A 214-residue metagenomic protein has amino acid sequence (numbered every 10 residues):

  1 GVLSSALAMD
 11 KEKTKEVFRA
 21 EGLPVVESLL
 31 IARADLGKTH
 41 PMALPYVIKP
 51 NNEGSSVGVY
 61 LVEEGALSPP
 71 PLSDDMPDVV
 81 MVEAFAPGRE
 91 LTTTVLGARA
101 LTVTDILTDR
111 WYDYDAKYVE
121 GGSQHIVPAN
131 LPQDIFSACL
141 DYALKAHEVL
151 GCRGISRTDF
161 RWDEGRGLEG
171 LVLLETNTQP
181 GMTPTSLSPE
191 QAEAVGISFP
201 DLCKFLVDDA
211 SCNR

Functional and structural regions predicted by a protein language model:
G1-A6, L173: Short, acidic/small-residue loops that bind anionic groups at enzyme active sites
S5-G88: Active-site nucleotide/adenylate-binding loops and adjacent lid/helix of ATP-dependent enzymes
R19-G22, Q133-R214: ATP-dependent carboxylate activation and anion-phosphoryl transfer catalytic cores that bind Mg-ATP to form
I31, V59-G65, V95-G97, D163 (+2 more regions): Short beta-strand-to-turn element immediately C-terminal to the catalytic PLP-Schiff-base lysine in fold type I
G54, R89, R110, E164 (+1 more regions): Feature marks short, surface-exposed loop/turn motifs that line or immediately flank catalytic pockets and channel
S56, Q124-I126, T183-S188: Short small-residue beta-strand/loop micro-motif enriched in glycine and branched aliphatics
E64-D141, G167-V172: Phosphate-binding site of ATP-dependent enzymes
